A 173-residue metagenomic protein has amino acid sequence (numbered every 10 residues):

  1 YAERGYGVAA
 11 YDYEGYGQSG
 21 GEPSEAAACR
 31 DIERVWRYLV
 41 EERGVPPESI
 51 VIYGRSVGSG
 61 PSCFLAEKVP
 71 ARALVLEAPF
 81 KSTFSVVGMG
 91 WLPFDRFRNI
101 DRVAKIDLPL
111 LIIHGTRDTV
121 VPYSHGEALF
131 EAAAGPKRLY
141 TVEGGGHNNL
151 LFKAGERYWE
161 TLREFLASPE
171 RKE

Functional and structural regions predicted by a protein language model:
Y1-Y38: Membrane-embedded segments
G44-S56: Alpha/beta-hydrolase fold nucleophile elbow
V51-G54, E77, I113: Short beta-strand immediately N-terminal to the catalytic nucleophile in serine-hydrolase-like folds
A71, V75-S85, D95: Active-site nucleophile loop of the alpha/beta-hydrolase fold
K105-D107, I112-H114, D118: Short beta-strand/loop motif that positions the catalytic acidic residue of the alpha/beta-hydrolase fold
L108, P122-E131: Short alpha-helix in the alpha/beta-hydrolase fold that links the catalytic acid
T116-V121, N148-N149: Acidic catalytic loop of the alpha/beta-hydrolase fold
E127-E131, G135-E173: C-terminal catalytic histidine-bearing segment of alpha/beta-hydrolase fold enzymes
